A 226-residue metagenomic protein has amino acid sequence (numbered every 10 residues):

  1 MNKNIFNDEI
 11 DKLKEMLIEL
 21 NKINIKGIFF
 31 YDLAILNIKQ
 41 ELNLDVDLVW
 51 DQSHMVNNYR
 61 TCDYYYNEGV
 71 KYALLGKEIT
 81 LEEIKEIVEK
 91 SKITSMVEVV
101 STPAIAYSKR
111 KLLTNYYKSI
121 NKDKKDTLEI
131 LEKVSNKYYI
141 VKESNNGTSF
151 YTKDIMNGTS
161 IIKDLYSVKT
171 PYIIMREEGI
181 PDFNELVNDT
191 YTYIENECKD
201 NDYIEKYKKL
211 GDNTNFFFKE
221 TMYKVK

Functional and structural regions predicted by a protein language model:
M1-R60, L74-K226: Active-site pocket-lining/capping segments in soluble small-molecule metabolic enzymes
G69-V70: As written
